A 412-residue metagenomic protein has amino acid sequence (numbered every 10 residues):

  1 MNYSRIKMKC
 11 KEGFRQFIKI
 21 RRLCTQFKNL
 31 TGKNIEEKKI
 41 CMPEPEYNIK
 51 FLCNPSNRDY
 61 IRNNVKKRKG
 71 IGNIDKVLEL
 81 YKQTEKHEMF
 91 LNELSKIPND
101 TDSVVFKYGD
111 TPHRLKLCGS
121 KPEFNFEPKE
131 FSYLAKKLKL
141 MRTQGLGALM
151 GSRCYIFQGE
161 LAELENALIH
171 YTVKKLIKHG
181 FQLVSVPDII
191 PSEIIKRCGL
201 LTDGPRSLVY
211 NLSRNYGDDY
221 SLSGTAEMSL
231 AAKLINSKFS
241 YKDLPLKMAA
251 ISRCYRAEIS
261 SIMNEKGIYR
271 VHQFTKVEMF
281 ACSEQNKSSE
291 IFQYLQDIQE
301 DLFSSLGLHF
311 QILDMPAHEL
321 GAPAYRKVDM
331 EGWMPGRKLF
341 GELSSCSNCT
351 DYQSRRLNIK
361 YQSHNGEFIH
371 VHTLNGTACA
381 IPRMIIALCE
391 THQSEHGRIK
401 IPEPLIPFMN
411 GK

Functional and structural regions predicted by a protein language model:
M1-F17: N-terminal chloroplast transit peptides
K7, I49-K50, R62, K66 (+7 more regions): Generic detector of well-ordered alpha-helical segments enriched in charged/polar residues, highlighting helical
K11, R21, C41, P45 (+3 more regions): Generic detection of intrinsically disordered/low-complexity segments and helix-coil linkers/edges
I20-K121: N-terminal alpha-helical targeting/anchoring segments
Q26, L117-K412: TRNA-recognition modules of translation machinery and tRNA-sensing kinases, especially anticodon-binding
